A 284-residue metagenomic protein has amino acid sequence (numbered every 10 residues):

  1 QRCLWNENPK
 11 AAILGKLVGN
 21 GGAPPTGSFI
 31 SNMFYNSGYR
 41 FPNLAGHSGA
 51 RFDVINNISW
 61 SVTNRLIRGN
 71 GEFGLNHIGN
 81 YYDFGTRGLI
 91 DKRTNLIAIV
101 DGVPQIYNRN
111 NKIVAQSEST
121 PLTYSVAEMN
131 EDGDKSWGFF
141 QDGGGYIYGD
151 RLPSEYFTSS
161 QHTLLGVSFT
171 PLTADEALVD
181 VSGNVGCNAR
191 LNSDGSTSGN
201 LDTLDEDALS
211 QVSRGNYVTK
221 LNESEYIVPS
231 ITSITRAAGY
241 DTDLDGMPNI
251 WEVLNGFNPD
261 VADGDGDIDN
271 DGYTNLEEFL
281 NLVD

Functional and structural regions predicted by a protein language model:
Q1-N43, G49-T63, G74-T86, I106-A115: Right-handed parallel beta-helix
G21, G46, G69, Y240 (+1 more regions): Residue-level marker of regulatory loop/turn positions in helix-turn-helix DNA-binding domains and in histidine
I30-S31, L209, P248, E277: Non-transmembrane alpha-helical segments in soluble domains of secreted/periplasmic/extracellular proteins
A50, G88-I90, F257-D263: Short amphipathic alpha-helical segments with coiled-coil-like heptad repeat character
D53-G149: Predominantly extracellular beta-rich ligand-binding scaffolds that present long acidic/polar faces for carbohydrate
R109, I113-E118, T123-L244, P248: C-terminal functional modules
E225-D284: Extracellular calcium-associated, cysteine-rich motifs in secreted modular proteins
